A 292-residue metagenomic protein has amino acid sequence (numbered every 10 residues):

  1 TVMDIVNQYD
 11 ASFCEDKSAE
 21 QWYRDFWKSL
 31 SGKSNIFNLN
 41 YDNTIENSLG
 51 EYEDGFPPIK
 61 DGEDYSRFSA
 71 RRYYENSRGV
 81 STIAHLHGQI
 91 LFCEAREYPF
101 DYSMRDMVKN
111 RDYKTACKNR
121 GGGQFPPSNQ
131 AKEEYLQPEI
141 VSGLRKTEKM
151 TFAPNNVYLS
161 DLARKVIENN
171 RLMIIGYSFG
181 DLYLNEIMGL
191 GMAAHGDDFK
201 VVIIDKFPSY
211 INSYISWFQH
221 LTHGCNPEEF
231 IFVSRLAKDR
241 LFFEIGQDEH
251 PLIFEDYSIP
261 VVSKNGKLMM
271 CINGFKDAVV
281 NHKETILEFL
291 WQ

Functional and structural regions predicted by a protein language model:
T1-D4, S12, N40-D42, G123-K132 (+1 more regions): Short low-complexity stretches enriched in small and charged residues
T1-Q8, S12, S29, S48 (+4 more regions): Residues that form generic nucleotide/phosphate-binding pockets
T1-S18, L136-P154: Glycine-rich phosphate-binding "P-loop"
I5, Y9-F13, C93, N169-M173 (+1 more regions): Short secondary-structure junctions and interdomain/linker hinges
F13, S31-L39, K149, I174-S178: Short, charged/polar micro-motifs that form catalytic or ligand-binding hotspots
Q21-S31, Y158-I167: A short acidic-Thr-Gly-centered motif at the start of a beta-strand
Y23, W27-P138: Extended, H/D-rich, highly charged conserved domains that either
N76-R78, E148-Q292: SIR2/sirtuin-family catalytic core signature
